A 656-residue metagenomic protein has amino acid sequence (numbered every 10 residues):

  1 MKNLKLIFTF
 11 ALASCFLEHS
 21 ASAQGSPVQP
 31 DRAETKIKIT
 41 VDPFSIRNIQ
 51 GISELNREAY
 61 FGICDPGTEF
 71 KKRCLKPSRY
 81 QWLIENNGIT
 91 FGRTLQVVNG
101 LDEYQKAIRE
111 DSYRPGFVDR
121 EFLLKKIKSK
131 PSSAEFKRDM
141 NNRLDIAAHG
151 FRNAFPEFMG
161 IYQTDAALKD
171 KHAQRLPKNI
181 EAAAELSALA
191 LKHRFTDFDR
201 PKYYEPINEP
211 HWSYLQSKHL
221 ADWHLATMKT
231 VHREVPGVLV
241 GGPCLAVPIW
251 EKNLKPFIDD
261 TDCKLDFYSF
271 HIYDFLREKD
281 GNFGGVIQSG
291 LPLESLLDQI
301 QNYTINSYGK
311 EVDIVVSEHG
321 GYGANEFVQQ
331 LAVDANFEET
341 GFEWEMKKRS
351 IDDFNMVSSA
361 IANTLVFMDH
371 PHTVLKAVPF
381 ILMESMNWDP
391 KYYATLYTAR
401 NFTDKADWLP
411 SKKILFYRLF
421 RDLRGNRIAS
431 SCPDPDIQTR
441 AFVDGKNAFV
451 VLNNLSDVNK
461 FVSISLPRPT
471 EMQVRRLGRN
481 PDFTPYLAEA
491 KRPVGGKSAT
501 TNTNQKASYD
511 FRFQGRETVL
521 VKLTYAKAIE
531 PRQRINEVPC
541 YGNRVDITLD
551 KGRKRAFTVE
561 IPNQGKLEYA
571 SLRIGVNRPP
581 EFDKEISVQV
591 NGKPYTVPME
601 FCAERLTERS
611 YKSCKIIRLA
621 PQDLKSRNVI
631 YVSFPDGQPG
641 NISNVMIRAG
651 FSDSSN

Functional and structural regions predicted by a protein language model:
M1-F8: Bacterial N-terminal signal peptides that target proteins for export
S14-S22: C-terminal segment of classical bacterial N-terminal signal peptides
S26-D266: N-terminal catalytic cores of secreted or lumenal carbohydrate-active enzymes
Q216-N355: Noncatalytic carbohydrate-binding groove/subsite architecture in carbohydrate-active enzymes
E318-I414: Aromatic/acidic polysaccharide-binding cleft in carbohydrate-active enzymes
P379-S385, Y393-K446, V538-Y541, F557: Glycan-recognition and catalytic regions of carbohydrate-active enzymes
K446-L455: Short, well-ordered beta-strand segments enriched in hydrophobic/aromatic residues
N454-N656: C-terminal beta-sandwich/jelly-roll accessory domains of carbohydrate-active enzymes
